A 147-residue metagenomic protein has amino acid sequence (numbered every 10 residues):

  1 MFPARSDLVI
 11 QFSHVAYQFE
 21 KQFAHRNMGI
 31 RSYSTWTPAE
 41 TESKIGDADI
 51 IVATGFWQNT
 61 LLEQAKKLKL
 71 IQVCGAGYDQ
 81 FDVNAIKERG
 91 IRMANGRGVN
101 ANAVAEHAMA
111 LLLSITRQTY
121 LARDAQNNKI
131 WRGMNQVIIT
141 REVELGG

Functional and structural regions predicted by a protein language model:
M1-D49: N-terminal glycine-/charge-rich "phosphate-binding" loop or analogous flexible N-terminal tail
F12-S13, A53-G55, C74: Replace "coordinates the UDP/GDP/TDP-sugar" with "coordinates nucleotide-activated sugar donors
I30-W36, I51-G55, N127-I138: Short gly/ser/thr-rich secondary-structure transition/capping motifs
A39-T41, W57-L61: Short acidic active-site motifs
K44-I45, L62-A65: A short, aliphatic-rich alpha-helical micro-motif
D79-I91: Rossmann-fold NAD(P)-binding glycine/threonine-rich loop
I91, R97-G147: Phosphate-binding beta-alpha-beta segment of Rossmann-like dinucleotide-binding domains, i.e., the NAD(P)
